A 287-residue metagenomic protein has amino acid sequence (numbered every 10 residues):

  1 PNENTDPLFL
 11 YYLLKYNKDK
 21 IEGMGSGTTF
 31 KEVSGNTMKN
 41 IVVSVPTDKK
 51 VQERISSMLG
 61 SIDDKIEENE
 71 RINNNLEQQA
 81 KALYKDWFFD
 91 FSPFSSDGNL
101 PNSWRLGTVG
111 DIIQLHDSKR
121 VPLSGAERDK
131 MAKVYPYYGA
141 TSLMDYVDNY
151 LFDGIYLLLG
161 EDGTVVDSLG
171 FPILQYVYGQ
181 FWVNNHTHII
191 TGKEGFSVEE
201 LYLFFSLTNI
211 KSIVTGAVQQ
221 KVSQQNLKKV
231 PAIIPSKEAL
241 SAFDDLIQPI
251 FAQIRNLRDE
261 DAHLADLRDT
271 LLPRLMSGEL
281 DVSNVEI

Functional and structural regions predicted by a protein language model:
P1-E53, V109-I113, G154, T164-I254: Basic, amphipathic alpha-helical recognition segments used for DNA target recognition
N40-P122, E127-G139, I233, K237-V282: Non-catalytic DNA-recognition/assembly elements of restriction-modification systems
P122-L123, S142-M144, L174: Glycine-rich, charged/polar anion/phosphate-binding loops that engage phosphate groups from diverse ligands
Y135, Y156-L157: Beta-sheet entry/capping signal
A140, G160-E161, N184: Short His-Asn-centered micro-motif
N149-F152: Short glycine/proline-enriched turns and hinge-like loops at secondary-structure junctions
E286-I287: Amphipathic heptad-repeat alpha-helical coiled-coil/stalk segments that mediate oligomerization, filament/stalk
